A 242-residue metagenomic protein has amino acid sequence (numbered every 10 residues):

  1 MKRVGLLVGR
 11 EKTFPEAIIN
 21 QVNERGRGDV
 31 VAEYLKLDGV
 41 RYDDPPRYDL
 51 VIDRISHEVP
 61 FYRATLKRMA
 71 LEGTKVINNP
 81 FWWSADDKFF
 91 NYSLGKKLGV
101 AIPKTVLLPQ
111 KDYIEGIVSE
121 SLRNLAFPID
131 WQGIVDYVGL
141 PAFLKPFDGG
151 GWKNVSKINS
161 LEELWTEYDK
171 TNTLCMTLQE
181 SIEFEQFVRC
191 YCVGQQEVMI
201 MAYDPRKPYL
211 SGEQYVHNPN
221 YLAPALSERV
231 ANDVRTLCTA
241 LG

Functional and structural regions predicted by a protein language model:
M1-V8, L71-G73, F81-F187, E228: Active-site nucleotide/adenylate-binding loops and adjacent lid/helix of ATP-dependent enzymes
V8-S121: Conserved N-proximal alpha/beta basic substrate-recognition cap immediately N-terminal to, or forming the N-lobe
E11-T13, H57-E58, W83, D148-G150 (+3 more regions): Short, solvent-exposed loop/turn segments at secondary-structure junctions
E16, R63, W165, E228-R235: Generic alpha-helical structural signal
N20-N23, K67, S93, Q132 (+3 more regions): Surface-exposed alpha-helical segments enriched in charged/polar residues
T173, E180-Q186, Y191-E213: Catalytic core of tubulin tyrosine ligase-like
L210-G242: A long amphipathic alpha-helix within ATP-dependent nucleotide-binding catalytic cores
